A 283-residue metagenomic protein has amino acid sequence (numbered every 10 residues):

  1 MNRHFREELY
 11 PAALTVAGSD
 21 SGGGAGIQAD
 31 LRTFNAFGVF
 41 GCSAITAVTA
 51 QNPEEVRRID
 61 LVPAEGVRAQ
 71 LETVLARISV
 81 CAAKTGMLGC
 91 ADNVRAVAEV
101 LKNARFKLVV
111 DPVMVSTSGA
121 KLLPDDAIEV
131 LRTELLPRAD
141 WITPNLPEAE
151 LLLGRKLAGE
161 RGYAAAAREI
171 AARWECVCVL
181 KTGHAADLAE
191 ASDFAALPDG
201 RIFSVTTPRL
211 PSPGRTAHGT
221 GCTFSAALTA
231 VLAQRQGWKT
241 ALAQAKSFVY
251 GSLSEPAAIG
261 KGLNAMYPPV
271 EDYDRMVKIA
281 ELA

Functional and structural regions predicted by a protein language model:
N2-T15, L31-K121, Y273-R275, A280-L282: Conserved N-terminal subdomain of the carbohydrate kinase-like
H4, Y10, R58-L61, K239-A283: Charged C-terminal helix
A12, V16-G22, I202-G219: Short pre-catalytic strand/loop immediately N-terminal to key active-site residues, enriched for Gly-Thr
T33, E150-L151, G214-W238: Short, small-residue alpha-helix embedded
F37-C42, R201-F203, V231-A245: Phosphate-handling active-site elements
D125-I202: Conserved phosphate/ATP/ADP-binding segment of small-molecule kinases
Y163-A171, T206, G237-L253: Short, well-structured alpha-helical segments that form the helix of a local strand-helix-strand
